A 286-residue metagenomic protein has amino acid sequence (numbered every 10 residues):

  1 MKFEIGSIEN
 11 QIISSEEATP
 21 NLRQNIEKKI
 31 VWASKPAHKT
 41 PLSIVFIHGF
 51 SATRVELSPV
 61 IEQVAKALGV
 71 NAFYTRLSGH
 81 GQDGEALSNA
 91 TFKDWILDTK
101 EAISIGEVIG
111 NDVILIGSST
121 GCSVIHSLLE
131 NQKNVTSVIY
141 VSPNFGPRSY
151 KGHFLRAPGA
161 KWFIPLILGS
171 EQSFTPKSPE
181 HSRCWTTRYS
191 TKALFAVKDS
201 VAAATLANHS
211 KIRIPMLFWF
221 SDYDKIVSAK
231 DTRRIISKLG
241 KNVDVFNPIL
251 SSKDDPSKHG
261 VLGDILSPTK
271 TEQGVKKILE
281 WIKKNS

Functional and structural regions predicted by a protein language model:
R23-L68, A72-L77: Short, surface-exposed "cap/lid" segments of acyl-processing enzymes
P59-V60, I214, V227-K238: Short alpha-helix in the alpha/beta-hydrolase fold that links the catalytic acid
Q82-I109: Catalytic nucleophile-loop/oxyanion-hole region of alpha/beta-hydrolase and closely related hydrolase-like folds
I116-I125: Gly/Ala-rich beta-loop-alpha elbow adjacent to hydrolase catalytic centers
I139-Y150: Active-site nucleophile loop of the alpha/beta-hydrolase fold
I212, F218-F220, D224: Short beta-strand/loop motif that positions the catalytic acidic residue of the alpha/beta-hydrolase fold
S237-V261: Catalytic histidine neighborhood in serine/cysteine hydrolases with alpha/beta-hydrolase-type architecture
D255-S286: Catalytic active-site module of serine/aspartate enzymes centered on a nucleophile-bearing elbow/loop
